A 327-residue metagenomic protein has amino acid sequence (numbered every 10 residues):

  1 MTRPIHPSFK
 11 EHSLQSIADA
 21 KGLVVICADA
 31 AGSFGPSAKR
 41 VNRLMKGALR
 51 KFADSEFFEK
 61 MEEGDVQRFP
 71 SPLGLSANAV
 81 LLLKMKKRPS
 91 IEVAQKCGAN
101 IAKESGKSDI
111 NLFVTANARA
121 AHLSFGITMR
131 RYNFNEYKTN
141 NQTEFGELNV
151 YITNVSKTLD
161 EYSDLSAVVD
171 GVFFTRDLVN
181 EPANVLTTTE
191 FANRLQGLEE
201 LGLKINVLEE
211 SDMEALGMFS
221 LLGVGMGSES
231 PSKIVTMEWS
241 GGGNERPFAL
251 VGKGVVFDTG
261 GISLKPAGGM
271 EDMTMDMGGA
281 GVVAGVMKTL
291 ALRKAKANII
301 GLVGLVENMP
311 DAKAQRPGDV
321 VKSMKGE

Functional and structural regions predicted by a protein language model:
M1-G254: Short amphipathic alpha-helical segment within the helicase RecA-like ATPase core that mediates nucleic-acid
S37, G260-G261, G269: Glycine-rich, flexible beta-strand/loop modules in the N-terminal catalytic cores of phosphate-handling
G126-T128, G225-S228, K265-T274, Q315-S323: A glycine- and small-aliphatic-rich helix-loop capping segment at beta-alpha/alpha-beta transitions that lines
L195, F248-L250, L264-E307: Alpha-helical metal-binding/catalytic segments enriched in His/Glu/Asp
G243-K265, D311-V321: Acidic-glycine-rich active-site phosphate/pyrophosphate-binding loop
K296-E327: A glycine- and small/hydrophobic-rich beta-loop-beta segment that serves as a flexible "lid/hinge" or phosphate-binding
